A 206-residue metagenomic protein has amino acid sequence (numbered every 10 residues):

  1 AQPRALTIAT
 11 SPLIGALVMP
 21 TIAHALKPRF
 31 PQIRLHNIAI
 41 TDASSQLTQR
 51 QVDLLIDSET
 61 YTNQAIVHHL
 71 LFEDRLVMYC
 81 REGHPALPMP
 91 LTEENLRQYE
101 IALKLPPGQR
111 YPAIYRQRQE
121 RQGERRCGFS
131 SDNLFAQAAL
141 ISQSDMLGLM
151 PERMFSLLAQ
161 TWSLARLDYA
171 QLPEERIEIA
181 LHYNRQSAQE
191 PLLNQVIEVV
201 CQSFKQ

Functional and structural regions predicted by a protein language model:
P3-T62: Central regulatory/effector-binding core of bacterial HTH transcription factors
L17, A86, E93, Y99-G123 (+3 more regions): Secondary-structure junction motif
V18, A165-Q206: A late-sequence structural motif
P31-A39, S58, L103, G123-N133: Short beta-strand-to-loop elements that line the ligand-binding cleft of bilobed periplasmic-binding protein-like
A39-T41, D57-T62, R81-E82, N133 (+1 more regions): Beta->alpha turn/N-cap motifs
T41-V52, E94, L134-D145: Short helices/loops that flank or line small-molecule/ion binding pockets
N63-A102: Flexible hinge/capping segments at coil-to-helix
N63-H69, D74, F135-R185: Beta-alpha-beta core module
